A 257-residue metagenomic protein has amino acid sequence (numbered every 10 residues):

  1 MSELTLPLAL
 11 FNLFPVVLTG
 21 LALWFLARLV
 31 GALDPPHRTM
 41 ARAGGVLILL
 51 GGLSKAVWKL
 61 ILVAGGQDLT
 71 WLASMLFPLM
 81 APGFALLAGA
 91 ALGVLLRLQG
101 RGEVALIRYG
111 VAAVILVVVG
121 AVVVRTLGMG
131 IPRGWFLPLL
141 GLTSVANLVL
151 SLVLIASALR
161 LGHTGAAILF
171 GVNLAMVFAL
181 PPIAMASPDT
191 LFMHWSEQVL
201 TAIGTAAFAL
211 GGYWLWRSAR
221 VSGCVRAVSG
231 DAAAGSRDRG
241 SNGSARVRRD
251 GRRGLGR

Functional and structural regions predicted by a protein language model:
M1-T19: Hydrophobic transmembrane alpha-helical segments in integral membrane proteins
T5, G65-F77, I131-T143, D189-L200: Non-cytosolic membrane-interface motifs at loop->transmembrane helix junctions
P15, A41-L62, T164-M185: Hydrophobic alpha-helical transmembrane segments of multi-pass membrane proteins
T19-G31, K55-L69, A73-I107, A209-G212 (+1 more regions): Internal transmembrane alpha-helix with an interfacial aromatic "cap," most often the third helix
A32-I48, Q99-A112, R160-V172, R220-R226: Membrane-interfacial loop-to-transmembrane alpha-helix junctions, especially the N-terminal start
V57-G65, A121-P132, A179-D189: Juxtamembrane "helix-exit" motif on the non-cytosolic side of transmembrane helices
M75-L152: Membrane-proximal helix-loop-helix units in multi-pass membrane proteins
L152-G235, R239, R253: C-terminal transmembrane-bundle signature of multipass membrane proteins, characterized by strong activation on
